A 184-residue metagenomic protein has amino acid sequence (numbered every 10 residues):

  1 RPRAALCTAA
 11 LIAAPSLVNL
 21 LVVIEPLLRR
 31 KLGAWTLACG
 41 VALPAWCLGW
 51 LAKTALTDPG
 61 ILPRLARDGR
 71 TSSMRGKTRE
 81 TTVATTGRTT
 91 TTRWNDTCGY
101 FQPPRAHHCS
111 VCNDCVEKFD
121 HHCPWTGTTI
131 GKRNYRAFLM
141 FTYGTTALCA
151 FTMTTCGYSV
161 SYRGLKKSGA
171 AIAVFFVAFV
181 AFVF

Functional and structural regions predicted by a protein language model:
R1-F184: Intracellular leaflet-associated regions of eukaryotic membrane-associated proteins
